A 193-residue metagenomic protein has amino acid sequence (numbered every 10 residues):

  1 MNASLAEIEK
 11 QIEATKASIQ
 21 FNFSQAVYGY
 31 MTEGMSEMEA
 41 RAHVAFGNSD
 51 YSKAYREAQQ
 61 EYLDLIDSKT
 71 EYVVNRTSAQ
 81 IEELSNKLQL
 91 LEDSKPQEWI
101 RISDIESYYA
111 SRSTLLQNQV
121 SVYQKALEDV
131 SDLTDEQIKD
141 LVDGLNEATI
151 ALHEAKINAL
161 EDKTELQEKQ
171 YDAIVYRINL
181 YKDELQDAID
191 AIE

Functional and structural regions predicted by a protein language model:
M1-E193: Residue positions that define the register of long amphipathic alpha-helical repeats
